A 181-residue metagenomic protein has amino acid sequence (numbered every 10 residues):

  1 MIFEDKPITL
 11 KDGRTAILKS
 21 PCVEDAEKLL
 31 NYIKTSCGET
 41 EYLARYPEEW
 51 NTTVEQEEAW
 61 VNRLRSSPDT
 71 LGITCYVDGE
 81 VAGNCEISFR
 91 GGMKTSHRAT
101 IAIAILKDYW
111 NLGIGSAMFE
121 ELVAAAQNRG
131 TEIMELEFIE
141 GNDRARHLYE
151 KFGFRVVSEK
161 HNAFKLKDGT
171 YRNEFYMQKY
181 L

Functional and structural regions predicted by a protein language model:
M1-R14, D168-L181: Terminal substrate-recognition subdomain of acyl/acetyltransferases
L10, N31-E48: Helix-loop element at the rim of GNAT/NAT acetyltransferase active sites that forms part of the acceptor-substrate
A16-K28: A short beta-loop-alpha structural element at the N-terminal edge of CoA-dependent acyl/N-acetyltransferase catalytic
E49-R98, A102-D108, F119, Y180-L181: Acetyl-CoA-dependent GNAT
F119, A126-E137: Conserved GNAT acetyl-CoA-binding A-motif
F119, N142-A145, N162-K167: Short glycine/proline-centered loop/turn elements that form peptide/ligand docking sites
E135-F138, E150, R155-T170: Conserved catalytic-core motifs of GNAT/GCN5-like acyltransferases
